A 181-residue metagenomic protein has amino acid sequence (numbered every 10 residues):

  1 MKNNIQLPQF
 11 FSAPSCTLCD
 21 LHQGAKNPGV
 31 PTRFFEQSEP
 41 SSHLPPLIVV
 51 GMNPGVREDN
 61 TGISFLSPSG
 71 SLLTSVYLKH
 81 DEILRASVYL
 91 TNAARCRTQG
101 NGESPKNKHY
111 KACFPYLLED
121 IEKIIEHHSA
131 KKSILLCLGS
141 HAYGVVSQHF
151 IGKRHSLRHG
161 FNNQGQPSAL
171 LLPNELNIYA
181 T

Functional and structural regions predicted by a protein language model:
K2-T181: A polyanion-binding, active-site-adjacent surface
